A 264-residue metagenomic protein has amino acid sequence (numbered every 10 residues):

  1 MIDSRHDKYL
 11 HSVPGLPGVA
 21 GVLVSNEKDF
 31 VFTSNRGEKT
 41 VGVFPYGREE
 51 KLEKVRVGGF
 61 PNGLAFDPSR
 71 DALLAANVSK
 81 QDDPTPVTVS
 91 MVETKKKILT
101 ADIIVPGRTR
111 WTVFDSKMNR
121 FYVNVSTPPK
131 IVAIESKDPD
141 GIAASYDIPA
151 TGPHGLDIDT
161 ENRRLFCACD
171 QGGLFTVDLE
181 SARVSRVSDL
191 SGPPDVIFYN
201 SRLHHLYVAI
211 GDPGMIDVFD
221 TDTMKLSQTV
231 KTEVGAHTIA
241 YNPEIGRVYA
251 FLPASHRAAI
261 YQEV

Functional and structural regions predicted by a protein language model:
M1-V264: Predominantly soluble domains enriched in secretory-pathway, periplasmic, or organellar proteins
